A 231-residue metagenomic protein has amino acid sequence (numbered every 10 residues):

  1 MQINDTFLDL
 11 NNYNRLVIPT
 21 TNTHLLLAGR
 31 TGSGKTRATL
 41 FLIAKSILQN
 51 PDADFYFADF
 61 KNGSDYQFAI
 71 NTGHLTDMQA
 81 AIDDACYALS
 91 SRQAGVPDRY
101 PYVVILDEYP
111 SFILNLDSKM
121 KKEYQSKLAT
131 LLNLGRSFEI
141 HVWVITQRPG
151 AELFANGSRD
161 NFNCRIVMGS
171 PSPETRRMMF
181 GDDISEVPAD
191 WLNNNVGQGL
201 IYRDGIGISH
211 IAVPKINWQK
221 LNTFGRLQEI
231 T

Functional and structural regions predicted by a protein language model:
M1, P171-T231: Phosphate-binding and hydrolysis-coupling loops of NTP-dependent motor/remodeling domains
M1-V103, P110-P171, A212, Q219-T231: P-loop NTPase catalytic phosphate-binding loop
